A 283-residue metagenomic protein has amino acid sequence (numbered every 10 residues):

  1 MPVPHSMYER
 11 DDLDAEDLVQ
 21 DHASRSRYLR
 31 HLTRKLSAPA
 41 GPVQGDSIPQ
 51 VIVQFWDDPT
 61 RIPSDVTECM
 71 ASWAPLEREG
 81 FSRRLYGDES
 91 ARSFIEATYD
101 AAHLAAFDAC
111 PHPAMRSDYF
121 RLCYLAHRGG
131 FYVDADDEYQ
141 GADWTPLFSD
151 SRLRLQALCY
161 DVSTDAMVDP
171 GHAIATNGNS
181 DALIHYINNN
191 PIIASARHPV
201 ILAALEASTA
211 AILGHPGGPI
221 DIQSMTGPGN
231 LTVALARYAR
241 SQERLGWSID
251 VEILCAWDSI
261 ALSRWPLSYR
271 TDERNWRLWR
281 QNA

Functional and structural regions predicted by a protein language model:
M1-S117, A135-A283: Glycosyltransferase-associated regions of secretory-pathway enzymes, highlighting luminal stem/catalytic domains
D118-G130, D136: Small-residue hinge/turn detector
